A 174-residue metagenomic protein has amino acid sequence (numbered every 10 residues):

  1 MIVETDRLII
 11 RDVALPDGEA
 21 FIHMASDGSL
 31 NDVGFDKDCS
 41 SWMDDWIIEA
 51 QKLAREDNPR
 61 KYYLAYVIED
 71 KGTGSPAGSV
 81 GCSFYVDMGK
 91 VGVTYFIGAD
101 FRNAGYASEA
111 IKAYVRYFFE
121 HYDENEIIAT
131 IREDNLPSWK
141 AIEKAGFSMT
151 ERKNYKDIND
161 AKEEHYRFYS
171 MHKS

Functional and structural regions predicted by a protein language model:
M1-D100, D160-S174: GNAT-family acyltransferases
Y66, F101, Y117-F119, F147: Conserved hydrophobic/aromatic "anchor" residues that stabilize well-ordered secondary structure elements
A77, H121-Y122, K144-A145: Structural motif
C82-F84, V115-R116, E133, N159: Short, contiguous, well-ordered secondary-structure segments
I97, R132-E133: Short amphipathic helical patch at the helix-1/turn junction of helix-turn-helix
N103-Y117, L136-K144: Conserved acetyl-CoA-binding loop-helix of GNAT-fold acetyltransferases
H121-T130: Conserved GNAT acetyl-CoA-binding A-motif
T130, S148-Y166: Conserved catalytic-core motifs of GNAT/GCN5-like acyltransferases
